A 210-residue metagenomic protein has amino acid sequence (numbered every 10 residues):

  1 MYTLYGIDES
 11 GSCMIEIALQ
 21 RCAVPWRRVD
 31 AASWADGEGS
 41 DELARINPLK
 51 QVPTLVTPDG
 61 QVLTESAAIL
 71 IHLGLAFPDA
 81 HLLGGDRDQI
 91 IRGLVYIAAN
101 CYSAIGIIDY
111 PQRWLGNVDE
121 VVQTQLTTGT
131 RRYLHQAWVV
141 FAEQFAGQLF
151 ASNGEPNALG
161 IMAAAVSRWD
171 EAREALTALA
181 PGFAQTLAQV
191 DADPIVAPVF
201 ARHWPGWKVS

Functional and structural regions predicted by a protein language model:
M1-T124: GST-like domain detector, emphasizing the conserved glutathione-binding G-site in the N-terminal thioredoxin-like
G6, V56-T57, S152, A163 (+1 more regions): Conserved hydrophobic "DFG−1" position in protein kinase catalytic cores
G74, V166-S167, F200: Active-site-flanking alpha-helical
I97-Q189: GST-like fold's C-terminal all-alpha helical module
G182-S210: Long hydrophobic alpha-helical segments typical of transmembrane helices together with their membrane-interfacial
